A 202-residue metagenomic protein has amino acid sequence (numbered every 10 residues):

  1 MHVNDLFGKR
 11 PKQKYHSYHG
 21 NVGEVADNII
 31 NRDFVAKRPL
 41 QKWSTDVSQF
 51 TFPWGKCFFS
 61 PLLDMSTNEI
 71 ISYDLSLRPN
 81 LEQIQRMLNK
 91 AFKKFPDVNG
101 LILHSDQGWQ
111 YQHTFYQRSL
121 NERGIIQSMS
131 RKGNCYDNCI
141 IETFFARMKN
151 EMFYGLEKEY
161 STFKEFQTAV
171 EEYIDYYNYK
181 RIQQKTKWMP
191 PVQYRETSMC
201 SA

Functional and structural regions predicted by a protein language model:
M1, I30, D46, L62 (+10 more regions): Mobile genetic element proteins and their domesticated derivatives, centered on retroelements and DNA transposons
M1-R38, N134, P190-M199: Basic, flexible linker segments flanking DNA-binding modules in nucleic acid-interacting mobile-element proteins
S17-N21, S105-Q107, H113-T114, M129-K149 (+2 more regions): RNase H-like two-metal-ion nuclease catalytic core shared by retroviral integrases and related mobile-element nucleases
V22, A26, L40, F59 (+7 more regions): Hydrophobic (often cysteine-bearing) scaffold residues that line and stabilize catalytic clefts of nucleotide/cofactor
R32, A36-I71, L77-L81: An active-site-proximal beta-strand-loop segment
E69-Y73, Q127-S130, Y154-L156: Short small-residue beta-strand/loop micro-motif enriched in glycine and branched aliphatics
Y73-P96: Active-site beta-loop-alpha junctions of metal-dependent nucleic acid enzymes, especially the RNase H-like/DDE
N121-I125, K149-A202: C-terminal domain-tail junction helix/linker
